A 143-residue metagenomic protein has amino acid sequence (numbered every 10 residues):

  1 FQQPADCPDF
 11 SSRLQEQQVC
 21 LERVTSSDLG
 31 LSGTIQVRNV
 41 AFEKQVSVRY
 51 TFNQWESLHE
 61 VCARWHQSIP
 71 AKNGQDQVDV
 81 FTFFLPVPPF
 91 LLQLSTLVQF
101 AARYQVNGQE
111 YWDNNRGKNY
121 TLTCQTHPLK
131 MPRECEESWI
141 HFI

Functional and structural regions predicted by a protein language model:
F1-I143: Glycan-association/targeting regions that enable binding to alpha-glucans and other polysaccharides
